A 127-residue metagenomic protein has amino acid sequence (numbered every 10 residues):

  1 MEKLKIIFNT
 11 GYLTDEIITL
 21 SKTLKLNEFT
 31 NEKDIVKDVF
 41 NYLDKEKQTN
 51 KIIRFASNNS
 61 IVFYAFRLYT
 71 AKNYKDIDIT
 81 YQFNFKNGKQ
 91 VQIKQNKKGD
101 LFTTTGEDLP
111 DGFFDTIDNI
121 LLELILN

Functional and structural regions predicted by a protein language model:
M1-T14, L20, E32, V36-T49 (+1 more regions): RecA-like P-loop NTPase motor core
T23-N31: Conserved P-loop NTPase "ATPase switch" module shared by AAA+ and STAND
K51-S57: Structural recognition of the conserved hydrophobic beta-strand(s) that form the central parallel beta-sheet of P-loop
